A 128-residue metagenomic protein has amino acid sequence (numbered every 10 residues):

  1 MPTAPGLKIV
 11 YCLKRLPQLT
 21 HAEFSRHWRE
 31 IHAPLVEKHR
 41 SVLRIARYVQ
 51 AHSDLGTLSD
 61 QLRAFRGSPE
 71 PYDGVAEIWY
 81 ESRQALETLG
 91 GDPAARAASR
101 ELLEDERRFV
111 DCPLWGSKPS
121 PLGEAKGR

Functional and structural regions predicted by a protein language model:
M1-R128: Macromolecular interaction modules
